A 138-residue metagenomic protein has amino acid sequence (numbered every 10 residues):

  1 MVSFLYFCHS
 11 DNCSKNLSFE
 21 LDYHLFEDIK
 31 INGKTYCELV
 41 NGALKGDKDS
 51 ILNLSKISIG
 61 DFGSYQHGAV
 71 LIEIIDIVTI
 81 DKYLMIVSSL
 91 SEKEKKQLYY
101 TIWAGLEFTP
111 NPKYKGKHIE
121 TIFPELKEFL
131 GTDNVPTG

Functional and structural regions predicted by a protein language model:
M1-S10: Classical Sec-dependent N-terminal signal peptides that target proteins to the secretory pathway
M1-V2, S18-L21, I31, V78 (+1 more regions): Alpha-helical structural elements
S10-K56: Immediate post-signal-peptide N-terminus of mature secreted/exported proteins
K48-N53, G60-G138: Extended alpha-helical scaffolding segments
